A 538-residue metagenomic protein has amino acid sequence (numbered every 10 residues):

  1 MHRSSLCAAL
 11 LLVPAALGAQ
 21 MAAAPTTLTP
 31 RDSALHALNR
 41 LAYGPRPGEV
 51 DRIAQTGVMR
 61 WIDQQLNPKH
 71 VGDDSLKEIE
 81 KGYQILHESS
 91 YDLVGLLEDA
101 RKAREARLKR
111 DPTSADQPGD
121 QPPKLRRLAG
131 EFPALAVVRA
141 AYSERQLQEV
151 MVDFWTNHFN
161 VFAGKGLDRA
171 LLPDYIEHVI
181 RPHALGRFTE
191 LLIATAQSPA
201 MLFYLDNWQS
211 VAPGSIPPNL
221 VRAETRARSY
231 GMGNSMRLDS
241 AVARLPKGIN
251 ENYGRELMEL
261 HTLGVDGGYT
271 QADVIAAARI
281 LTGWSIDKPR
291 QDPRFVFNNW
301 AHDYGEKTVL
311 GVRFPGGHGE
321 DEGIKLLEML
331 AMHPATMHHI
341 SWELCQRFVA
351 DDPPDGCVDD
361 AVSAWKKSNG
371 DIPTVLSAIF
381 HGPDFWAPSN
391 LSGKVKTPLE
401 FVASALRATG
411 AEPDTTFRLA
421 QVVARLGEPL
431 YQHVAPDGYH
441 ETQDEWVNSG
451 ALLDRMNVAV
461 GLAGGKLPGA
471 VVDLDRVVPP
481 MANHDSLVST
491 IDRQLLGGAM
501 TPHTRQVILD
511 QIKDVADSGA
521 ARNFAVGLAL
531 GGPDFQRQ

Functional and structural regions predicted by a protein language model:
M1-L10: Bacterial N-terminal signal peptides that target proteins for export
P14-A16: N-terminal signal peptide c-region/cleavage motif recognized by signal peptidases
A19-A23, L135, L260: Short, contiguous pre-domain boundary segments
M21-E49, E80-Q84, H333, M337-S368 (+1 more regions): Flexible, low-complexity segments enriched for small/polar residues
P25-D32, L41-G44, G48, R52-T56 (+18 more regions): Soluble non-cytosolic domains of exported or imported proteins
P47-H158, A163-H183, Y204-W208, A212-L245: N-terminal accessory alpha/beta regions
P112-P118, F132-P133, D168-R425, Q536: Active-site substrate-binding loop specific to GH73 endo-beta-N-acetylglucosaminidase modules in bacterial autolysins
V150-M151, Y175-I176, A200-M201, V477 (+2 more regions): Surface-exposed interaction patches
